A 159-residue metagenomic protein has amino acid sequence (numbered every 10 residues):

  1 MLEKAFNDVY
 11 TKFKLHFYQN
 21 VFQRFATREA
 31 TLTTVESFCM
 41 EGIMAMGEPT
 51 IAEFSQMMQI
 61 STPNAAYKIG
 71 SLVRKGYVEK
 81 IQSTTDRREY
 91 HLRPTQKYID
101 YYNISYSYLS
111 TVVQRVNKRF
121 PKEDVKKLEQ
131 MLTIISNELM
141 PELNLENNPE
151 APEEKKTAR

Functional and structural regions predicted by a protein language model:
M1, E123-R159: C-terminal regulatory/oligomerization modules of transcriptional regulators
M1-A30: N-terminal leader segment of winged-helix/HTH proteins
T11, L15, Q19, S37 (+9 more regions): Generic detection of well-ordered alpha-helical segments
Q19-S61: N-terminal helix-turn-helix DNA-binding core of bacterial DNA-binding proteins
F22-A26, N117, P121, M140 (+1 more regions): Short, flexible helix-adjacent loops and helix caps
I51, I69-G70: Short, hydrophobic-biased segments on the C-terminal half of alpha helices that form "recognition helices"
G70-K127: Charged, amphipathic alpha-helical coiled-coil/dimerization segments
